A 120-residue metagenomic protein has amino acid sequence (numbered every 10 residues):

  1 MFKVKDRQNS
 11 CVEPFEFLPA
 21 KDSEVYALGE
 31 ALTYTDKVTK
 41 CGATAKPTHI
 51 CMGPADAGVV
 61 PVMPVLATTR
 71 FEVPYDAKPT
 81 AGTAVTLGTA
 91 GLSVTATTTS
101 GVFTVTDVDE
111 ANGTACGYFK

Functional and structural regions predicted by a protein language model:
M1-K120: Surface-exposed, low-hydrophobicity beta-strand/loop segments enriched in small/polar/acidic residues
